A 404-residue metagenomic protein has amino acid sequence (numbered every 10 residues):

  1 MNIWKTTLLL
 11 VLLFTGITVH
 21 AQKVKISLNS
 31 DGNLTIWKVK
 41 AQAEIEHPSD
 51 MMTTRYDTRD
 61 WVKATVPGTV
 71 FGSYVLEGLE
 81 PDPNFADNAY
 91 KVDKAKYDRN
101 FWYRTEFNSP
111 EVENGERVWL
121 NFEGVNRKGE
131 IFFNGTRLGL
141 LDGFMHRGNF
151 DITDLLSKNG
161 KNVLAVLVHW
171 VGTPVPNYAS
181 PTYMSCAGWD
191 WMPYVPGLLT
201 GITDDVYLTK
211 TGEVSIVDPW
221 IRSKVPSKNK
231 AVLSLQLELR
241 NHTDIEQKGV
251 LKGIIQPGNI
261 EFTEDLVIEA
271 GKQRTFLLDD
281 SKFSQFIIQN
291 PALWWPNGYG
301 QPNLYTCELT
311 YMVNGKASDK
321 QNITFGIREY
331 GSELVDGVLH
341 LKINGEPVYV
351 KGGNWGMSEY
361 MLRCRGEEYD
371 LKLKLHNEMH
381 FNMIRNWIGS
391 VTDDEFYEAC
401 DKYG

Functional and structural regions predicted by a protein language model:
M1-V24: Bacterial Sec-dependent N-terminal signal peptides
V24, S30-G32, K38-H47, S73 (+6 more regions): Accessory beta-strand-rich segments of carbohydrate-active enzymes
F71-S109, E113-F122, N126-N134, G139-D142 (+2 more regions): Active-site-adjacent substrate/metal-binding segments within catalytic domains of carbohydrate-active enzymes
E113-E116, L156-K161, P174-V175, F283-L304: Short glycine/proline/serine/threonine-rich loop/turn segments at secondary-structure transition edges
I131-F133, K230-A270, R274-D279: Beta-strand-rich binding/interaction modules
G148-D154, R274-I288: Exposed aromatic-hydrophobic patches
V163-V166, P302-V313: Short, aromatic- and glycine-rich surface loops/edge beta-strands on solvent-exposed regions
K210-D244, H340: Surface beta-strand/loop "capping" patches
